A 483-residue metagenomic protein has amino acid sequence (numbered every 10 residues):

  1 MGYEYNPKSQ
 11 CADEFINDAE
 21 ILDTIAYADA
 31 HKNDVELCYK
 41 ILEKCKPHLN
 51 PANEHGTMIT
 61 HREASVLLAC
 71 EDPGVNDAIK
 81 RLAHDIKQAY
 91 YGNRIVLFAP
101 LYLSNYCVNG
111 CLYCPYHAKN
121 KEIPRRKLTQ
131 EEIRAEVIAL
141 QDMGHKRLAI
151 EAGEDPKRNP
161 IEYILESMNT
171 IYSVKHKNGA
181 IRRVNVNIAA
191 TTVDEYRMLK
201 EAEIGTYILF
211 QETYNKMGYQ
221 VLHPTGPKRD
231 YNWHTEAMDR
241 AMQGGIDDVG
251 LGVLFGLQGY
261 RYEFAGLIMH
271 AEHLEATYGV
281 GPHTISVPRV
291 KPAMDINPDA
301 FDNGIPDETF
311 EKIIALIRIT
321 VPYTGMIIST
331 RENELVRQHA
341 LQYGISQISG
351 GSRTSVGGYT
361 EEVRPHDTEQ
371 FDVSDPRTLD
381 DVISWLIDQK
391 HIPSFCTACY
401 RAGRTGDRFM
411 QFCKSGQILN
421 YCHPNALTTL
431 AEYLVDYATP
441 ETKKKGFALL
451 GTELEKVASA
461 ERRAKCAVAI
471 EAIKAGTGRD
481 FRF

Functional and structural regions predicted by a protein language model:
M1-A52, Q338-Y343, S352-F483: Radical SAM enzyme core and accessory elements
N50-I95: An N-cap/entry alpha-helix motif that binds or orients negatively charged groups
Y91-G92, V96-E132: Canonical Radical SAM [4Fe-4S] cluster-binding loop centered on the CxxxCxxC motif and its immediate flanking residues
A99, V137, L165-Y172, Y196 (+5 more regions): Generic structural signal for well-ordered alpha-helices, preferentially at hydrophobic/aromatic core positions
A118-R134, A139-M242, D247-L257, G279-S286 (+1 more regions): Core AdoMet radical
A152, T206, N232-I296, P306-L335 (+3 more regions): Conserved C-terminal portion of the radical SAM core fold that forms the substrate/S-adenosylmethionine-binding
Y219-L222, I296-A300, E361-E362: Short acidic, glycine/proline-rich loop/turn micro-motifs
L222-K228, D299-N303, T368: Short glycine-enriched, charge-decorated loop/helix-capping segments at active-site entrances that position
